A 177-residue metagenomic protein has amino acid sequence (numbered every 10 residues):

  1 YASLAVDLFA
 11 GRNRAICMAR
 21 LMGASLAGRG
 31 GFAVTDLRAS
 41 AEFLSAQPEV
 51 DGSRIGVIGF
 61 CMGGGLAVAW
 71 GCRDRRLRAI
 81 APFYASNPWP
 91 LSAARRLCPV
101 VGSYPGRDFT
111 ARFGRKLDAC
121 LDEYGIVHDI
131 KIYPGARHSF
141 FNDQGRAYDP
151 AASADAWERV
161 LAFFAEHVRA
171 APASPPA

Functional and structural regions predicted by a protein language model:
Y1-Q47, Q144-G145: Serine-hydrolase catalytic machinery in alpha/beta-hydrolase-like enzymes
G11, P88, F109, S139: Active-site loop signature of alpha/beta-hydrolase-fold enzymes
L37-A41, G114, D118, L161: Generic structural signal for well-ordered alpha-helices, preferentially at hydrophobic/aromatic core positions
L37-L97: Primarily recognizes the serine-hydrolase "nucleophile elbow" in alpha/beta-hydrolase and SGNH/GDSL folds
R95-V100, Y124-V127: Short, proline-enriched alpha-helix->beta-strand connector loops that line the catalytic pocket of alpha/beta-hydrolase
V101-Y104, Y133: Short beta-strand/loop motif that positions the catalytic acidic residue of the alpha/beta-hydrolase fold
G106-R112: Acidic catalytic loop of the alpha/beta-hydrolase fold
D122-A177: C-terminal catalytic histidine-bearing segment of alpha/beta-hydrolase fold enzymes
